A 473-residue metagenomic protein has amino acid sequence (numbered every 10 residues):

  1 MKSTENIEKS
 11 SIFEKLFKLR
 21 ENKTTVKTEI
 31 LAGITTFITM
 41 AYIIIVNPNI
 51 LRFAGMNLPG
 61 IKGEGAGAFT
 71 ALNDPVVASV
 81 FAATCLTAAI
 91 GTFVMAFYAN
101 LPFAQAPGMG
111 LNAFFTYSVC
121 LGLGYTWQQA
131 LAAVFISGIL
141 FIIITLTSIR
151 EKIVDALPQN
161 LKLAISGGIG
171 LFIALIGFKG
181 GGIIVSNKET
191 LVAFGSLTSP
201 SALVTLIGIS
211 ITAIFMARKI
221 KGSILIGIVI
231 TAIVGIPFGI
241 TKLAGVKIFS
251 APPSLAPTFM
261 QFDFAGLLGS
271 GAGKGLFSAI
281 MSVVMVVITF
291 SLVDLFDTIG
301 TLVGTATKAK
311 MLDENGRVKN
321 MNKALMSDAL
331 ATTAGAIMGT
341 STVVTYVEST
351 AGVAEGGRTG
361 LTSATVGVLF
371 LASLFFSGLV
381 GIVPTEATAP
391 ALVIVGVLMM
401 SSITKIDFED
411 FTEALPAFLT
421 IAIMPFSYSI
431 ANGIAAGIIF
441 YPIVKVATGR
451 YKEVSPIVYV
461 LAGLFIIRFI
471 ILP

Functional and structural regions predicted by a protein language model:
K2-A78, A193-F194, I228-N322, G463-I467: Helix-loop-helix hairpins and the membrane-proximal interhelical loops of multi-pass alpha-helical transport proteins
K9-N47, T87-A88, F97, G108-I169 (+1 more regions): Helix-loop-helix junctions within the multi-pass membrane cores of secondary transporters/permeases
N22-G33, N73-F81, C85, A106 (+20 more regions): Hydrophobic, aromatic-rich alpha-helical transmembrane segments and their membrane-interface anchor motifs
I30, I50, I153, G222 (+3 more regions): Residue-level signature of catalytic and energy-coupling elements of molecular machines, predominantly ATP/GTP-dependent
F53, G108, I228, I233 (+5 more regions): Generic hydrophobic alpha-helical membrane-span motif
G91-F103, A213-K219, T289-D297, D328-M338 (+3 more regions): Transmembrane alpha-helix interface/packing and boundary motifs in multi-pass membrane proteins, characterized by
L123-P237, T241, A364-P473: Membrane-embedded alpha-helical modules
